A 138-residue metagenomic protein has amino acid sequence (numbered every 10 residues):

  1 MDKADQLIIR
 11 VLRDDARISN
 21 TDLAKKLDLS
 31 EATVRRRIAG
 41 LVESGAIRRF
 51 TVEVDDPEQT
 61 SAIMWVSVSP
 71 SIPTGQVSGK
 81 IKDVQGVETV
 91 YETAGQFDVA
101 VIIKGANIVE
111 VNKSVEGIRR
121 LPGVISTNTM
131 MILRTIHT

Functional and structural regions predicted by a protein language model:
M1-T138: A compositional/biophysical signature of low hydrophobicity enriched in polar/charged and small residues
